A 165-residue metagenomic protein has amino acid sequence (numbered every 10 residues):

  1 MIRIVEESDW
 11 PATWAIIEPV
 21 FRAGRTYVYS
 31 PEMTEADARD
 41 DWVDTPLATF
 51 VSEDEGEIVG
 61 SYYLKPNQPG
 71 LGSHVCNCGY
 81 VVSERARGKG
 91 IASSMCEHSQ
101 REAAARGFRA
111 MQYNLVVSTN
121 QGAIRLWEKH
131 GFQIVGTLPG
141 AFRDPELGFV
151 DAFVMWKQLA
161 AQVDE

Functional and structural regions predicted by a protein language model:
M1-T13: A short beta-loop-alpha structural element at the N-terminal edge of CoA-dependent acyl/N-acetyltransferase catalytic
E7, T26-R85, C96-H98, E102 (+1 more regions): Acetyl-CoA-dependent GNAT
T13, I17, A38: Hydrophobic pocket/interface hotspot
L47, V150-V154: Short hydrophobic/aromatic beta-strand or adjacent loop that forms the aromatic wall/cage of a ligand/substrate-binding
V82, G88-A105, I124-K129: Conserved acetyl-CoA-binding loop-helix of GNAT-fold acetyltransferases
A103-V116: Conserved GNAT acetyl-CoA-binding A-motif
Y113-A123, F142-R143: Conserved beta-strand-loop-alpha-helix junction that forms the acyl-donor binding cleft
E128-L138: Conserved acetyl-CoA-binding loop of GNAT-fold acetyltransferases
